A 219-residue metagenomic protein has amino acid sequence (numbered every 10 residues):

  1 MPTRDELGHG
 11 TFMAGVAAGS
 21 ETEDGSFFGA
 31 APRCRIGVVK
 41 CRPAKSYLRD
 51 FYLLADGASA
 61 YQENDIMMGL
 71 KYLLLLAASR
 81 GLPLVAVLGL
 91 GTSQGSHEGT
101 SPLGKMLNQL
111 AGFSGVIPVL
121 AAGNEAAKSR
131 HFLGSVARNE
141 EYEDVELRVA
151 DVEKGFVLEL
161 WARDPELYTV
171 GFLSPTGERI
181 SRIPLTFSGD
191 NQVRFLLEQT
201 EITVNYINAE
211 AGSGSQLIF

Functional and structural regions predicted by a protein language model:
M1-Q62, G81-L82, F113-G115, K154 (+1 more regions): Subtilisin-like serine protease catalytic core
V16-S20, G69-Y72, L76, L110-F113: Structured segments of extracytoplasmic/periplasmic soluble domains in secreted or envelope-associated proteins
A18, V38-C41, L88, L160 (+1 more regions): Hydrophobic side chains in beta-strands
G37, V87, I117-V119: Structural detector of well-ordered beta-strand residues that form the stable sheet scaffold of enzyme domains
Q62-M68: Active-site-proximal cofactor/substrate-binding loop regions of enzyme domains
M68-E98, A121-A122: Short acidic, glycine-rich surface-loop motifs adjacent to enzyme active sites
G91-F219: Substrate-binding/specificity loop regions of serine endopeptidase catalytic domains, predominantly subtilases
